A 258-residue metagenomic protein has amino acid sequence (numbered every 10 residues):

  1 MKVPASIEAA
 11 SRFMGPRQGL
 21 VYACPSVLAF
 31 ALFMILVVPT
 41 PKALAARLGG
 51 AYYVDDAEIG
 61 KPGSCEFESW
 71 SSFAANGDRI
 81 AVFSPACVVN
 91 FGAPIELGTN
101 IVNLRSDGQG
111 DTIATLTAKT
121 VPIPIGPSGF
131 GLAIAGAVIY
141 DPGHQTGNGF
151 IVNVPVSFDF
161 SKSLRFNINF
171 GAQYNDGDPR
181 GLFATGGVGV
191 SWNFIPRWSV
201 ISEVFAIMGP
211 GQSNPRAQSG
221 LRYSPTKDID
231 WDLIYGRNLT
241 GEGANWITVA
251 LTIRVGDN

Functional and structural regions predicted by a protein language model:
M1-L48, N258: Cleavable N-terminal export/targeting peptides
L44-N258: Transmembrane beta-barrel domains of Gram-negative outer membranes and organellar outer membranes
